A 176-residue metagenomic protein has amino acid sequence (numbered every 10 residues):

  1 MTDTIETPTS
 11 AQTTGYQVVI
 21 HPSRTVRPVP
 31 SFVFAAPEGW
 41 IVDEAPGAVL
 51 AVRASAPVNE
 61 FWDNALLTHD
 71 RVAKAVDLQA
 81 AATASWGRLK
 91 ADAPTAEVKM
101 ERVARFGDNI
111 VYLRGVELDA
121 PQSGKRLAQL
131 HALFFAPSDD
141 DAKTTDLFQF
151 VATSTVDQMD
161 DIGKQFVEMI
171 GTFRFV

Functional and structural regions predicted by a protein language model:
M1-F106, D119-A128, F134-V176: N-terminal targeting sequences that direct proteins away from the cytosol to non-cytosolic compartments
F106-G115: Short, hydrophobic/aromatic-rich segments at coil-to-beta transitions
